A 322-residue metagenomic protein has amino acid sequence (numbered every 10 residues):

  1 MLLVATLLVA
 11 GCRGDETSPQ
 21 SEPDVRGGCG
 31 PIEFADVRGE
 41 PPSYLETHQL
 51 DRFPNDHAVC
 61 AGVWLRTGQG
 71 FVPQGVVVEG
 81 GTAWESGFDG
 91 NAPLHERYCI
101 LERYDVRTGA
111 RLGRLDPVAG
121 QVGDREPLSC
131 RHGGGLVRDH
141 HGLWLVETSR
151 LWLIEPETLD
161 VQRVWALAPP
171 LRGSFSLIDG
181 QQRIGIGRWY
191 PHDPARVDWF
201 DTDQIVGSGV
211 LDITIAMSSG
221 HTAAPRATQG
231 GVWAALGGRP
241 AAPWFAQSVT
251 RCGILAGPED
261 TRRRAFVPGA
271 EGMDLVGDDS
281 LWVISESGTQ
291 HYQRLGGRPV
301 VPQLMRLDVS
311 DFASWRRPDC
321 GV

Functional and structural regions predicted by a protein language model:
L8, C12-W64, P299-V322: Sequence/structural signature of beta-propeller modules and their immediately flanking N-terminal secretory/stalk
V59-C99: Beta-strand-rich domains and repeat architectures in extracellular enzymes and scaffolds, especially beta-propellers
G68-G75, E126-G135, A168-D179, A223-A234 (+1 more regions): Repeated scaffold domains used in trafficking and secretory/extracellular systems, primarily beta-propellers
V72, I100-E102, G109-H140: Blade-loop segments of beta-propeller domains
G80-G81, H140-H141, Q181-R183, L236-A241 (+1 more regions): Short coil/turn segments that connect the beta-strands within blades of beta-propeller domains
E85-S86, L145, I186, F245 (+1 more regions): Residue position within the beta-strands of beta-propeller blades
P93-E102, R150-E155, H192-D203, A242 (+2 more regions): Structural motif
I215-E259, R263, E271: Loop/turn-rich, solvent-exposed surfaces of beta-rich toroidal or solenoidal domains
